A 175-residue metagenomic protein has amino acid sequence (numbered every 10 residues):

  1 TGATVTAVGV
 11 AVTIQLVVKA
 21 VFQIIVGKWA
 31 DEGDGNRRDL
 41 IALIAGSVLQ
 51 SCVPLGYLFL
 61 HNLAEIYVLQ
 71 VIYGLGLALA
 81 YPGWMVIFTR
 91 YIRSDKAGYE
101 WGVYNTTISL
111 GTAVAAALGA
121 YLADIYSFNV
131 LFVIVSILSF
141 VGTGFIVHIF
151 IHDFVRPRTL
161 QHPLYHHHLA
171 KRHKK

Functional and structural regions predicted by a protein language model:
A7, K96-V103: Cytoplasmic loop-to-transmembrane helix junctions
V10-K28: Central cavity-lining transmembrane alpha-helices of secondary-active solute carriers, predominantly the Major
T13-V17, G102-L110: Transmembrane alpha-helical cores of Major Facilitator Superfamily
Q23-R37, A123: Helix-to-loop junctions at the C-terminal end of transmembrane segments in multipass secondary transporters
D39-L55: Structural signature of the two symmetry-related core transmembrane helices
G56-L69: Helix-loop junctions at membrane interfaces in 12-TM secondary transporters
L79-I92: Intracellular juxtamembrane helix-capping segments at the cytosolic ends of symmetry-related transmembrane helices
Y121-S139: A membrane-interface helix-boundary motif in multi-pass transporters
